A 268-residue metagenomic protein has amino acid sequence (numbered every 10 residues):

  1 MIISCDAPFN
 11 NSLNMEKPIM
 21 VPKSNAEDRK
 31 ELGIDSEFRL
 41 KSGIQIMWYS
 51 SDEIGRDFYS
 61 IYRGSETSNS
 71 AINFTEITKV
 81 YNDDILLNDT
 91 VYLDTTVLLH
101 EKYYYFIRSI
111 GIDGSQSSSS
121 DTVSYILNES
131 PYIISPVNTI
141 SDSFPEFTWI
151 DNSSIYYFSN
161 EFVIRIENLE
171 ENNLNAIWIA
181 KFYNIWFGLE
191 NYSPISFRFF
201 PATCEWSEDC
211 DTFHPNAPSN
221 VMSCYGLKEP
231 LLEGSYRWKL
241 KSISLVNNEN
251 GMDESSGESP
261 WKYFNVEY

Functional and structural regions predicted by a protein language model:
I2-S4: C-terminal motif of bacterial Sec signal peptides marking the signal peptidase cleavage site
D6-F9, K41, S70, S159 (+4 more regions): Intrinsically disordered, phosphorylation-rich cytoplasmic tails of plasma-membrane receptors
A7-G55, L99, G114-Y156, G251-Y268: Pro/Thr/Ser/Gly-rich low-complexity, intrinsically disordered linker/stalk tracts
P22-E27, E37, S42, W48 (+5 more regions): Membrane-topology and secretion signals of cell-surface/extracellular proteins
S50, F58-L98, E161-L231: Recognizes extended acidic, P/S/T-rich segments that occur within or adjacent to Ig-like beta-sandwich modules
E53, E66, I112, S154 (+2 more regions): Short coil/turn motifs at secondary-structure junctions
Y92-Q116, K228-N250: Beta-strand-rich modules
